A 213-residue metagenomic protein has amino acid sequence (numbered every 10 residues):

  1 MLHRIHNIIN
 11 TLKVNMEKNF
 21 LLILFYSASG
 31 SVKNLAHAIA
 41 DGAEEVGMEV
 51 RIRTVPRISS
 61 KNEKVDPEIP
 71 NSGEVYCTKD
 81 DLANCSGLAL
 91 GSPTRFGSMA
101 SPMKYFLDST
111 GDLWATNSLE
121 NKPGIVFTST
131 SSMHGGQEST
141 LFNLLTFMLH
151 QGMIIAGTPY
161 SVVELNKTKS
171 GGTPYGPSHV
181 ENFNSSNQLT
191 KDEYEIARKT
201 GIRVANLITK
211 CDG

Functional and structural regions predicted by a protein language model:
M1, K13, S132-T140, P177-S178: Short, charged low-complexity intrinsically disordered segments located at boundaries of structured domains
L2, I8-S118, H179-G213: N-terminal beta1-alpha1-beta2 submodule of the flavodoxin-like/Rossmannoid cofactor-binding fold
A28-S29, M99, S109, T130 (+4 more regions): Generic signature of intrinsically disordered, low-complexity segments enriched in small/polar residues
S31, L88, S92, S98 (+5 more regions): Gly/Ser/Thr-rich helix-start
V55-S60, G152-N184: Mobile beta-alpha loop/short-helix "lid" or hinge segments that flank ligand
E63-K64, G91-G97, T128-Q137, V163-G172 (+1 more regions): Noncatalytic linker/hinge segments flanking ATPase motor cores
Y105-S109, L144, G172: Short, surface-exposed, charged loop/turn segments at secondary-structure junctions
E120-S170: Short, glycine-/small-residue-rich phosphate/pyrophosphate-handling segment
